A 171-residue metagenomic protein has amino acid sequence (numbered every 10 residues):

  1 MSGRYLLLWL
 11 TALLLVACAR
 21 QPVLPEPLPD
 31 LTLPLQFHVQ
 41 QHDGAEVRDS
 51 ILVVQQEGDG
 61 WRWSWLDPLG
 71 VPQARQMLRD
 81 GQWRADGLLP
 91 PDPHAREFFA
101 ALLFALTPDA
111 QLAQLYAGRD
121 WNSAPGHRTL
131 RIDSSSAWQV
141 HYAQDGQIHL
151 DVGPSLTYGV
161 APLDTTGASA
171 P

Functional and structural regions predicted by a protein language model:
M1-L8: Bacterial N-terminal signal peptides that target proteins for export
L14-A17: C-terminal motif of bacterial Sec signal peptides marking the signal peptidase cleavage site
A19-Q21, F37-Q40, A45, S50-V53 (+2 more regions): Mature, soluble, non-transmembrane domains
V23-L33: Short, low-complexity, disordered segments immediately C-terminal to signal peptides in bacterial exported proteins
L52-A74: N-terminal, post-signal-peptide region of Sec/Tat-exported proteins
E57, L78-Q82: Short acidic-glycine loop/turn motifs at beta-strand connectors
W65, Q76-M77, T129-R131: Hydrophobic beta-strand positions
